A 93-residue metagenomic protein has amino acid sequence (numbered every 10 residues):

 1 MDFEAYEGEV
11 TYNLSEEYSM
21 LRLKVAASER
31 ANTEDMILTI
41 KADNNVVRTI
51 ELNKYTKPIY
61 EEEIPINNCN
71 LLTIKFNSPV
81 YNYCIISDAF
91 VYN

Functional and structural regions predicted by a protein language model:
M1-N93: Gly-Asp-aromatic-enriched flexible segments
